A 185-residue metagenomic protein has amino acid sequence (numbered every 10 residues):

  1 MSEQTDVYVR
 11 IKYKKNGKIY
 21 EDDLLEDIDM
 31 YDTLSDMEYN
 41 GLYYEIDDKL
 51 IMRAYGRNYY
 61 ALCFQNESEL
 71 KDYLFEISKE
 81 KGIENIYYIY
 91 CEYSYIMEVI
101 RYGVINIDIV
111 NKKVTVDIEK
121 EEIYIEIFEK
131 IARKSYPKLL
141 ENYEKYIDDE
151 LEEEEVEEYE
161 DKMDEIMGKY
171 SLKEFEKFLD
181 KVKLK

Functional and structural regions predicted by a protein language model:
M1-Y31: Short, extreme N-terminal segment that most often corresponds to the first beta-strand
T33, M37-K185: Charged interaction segments
